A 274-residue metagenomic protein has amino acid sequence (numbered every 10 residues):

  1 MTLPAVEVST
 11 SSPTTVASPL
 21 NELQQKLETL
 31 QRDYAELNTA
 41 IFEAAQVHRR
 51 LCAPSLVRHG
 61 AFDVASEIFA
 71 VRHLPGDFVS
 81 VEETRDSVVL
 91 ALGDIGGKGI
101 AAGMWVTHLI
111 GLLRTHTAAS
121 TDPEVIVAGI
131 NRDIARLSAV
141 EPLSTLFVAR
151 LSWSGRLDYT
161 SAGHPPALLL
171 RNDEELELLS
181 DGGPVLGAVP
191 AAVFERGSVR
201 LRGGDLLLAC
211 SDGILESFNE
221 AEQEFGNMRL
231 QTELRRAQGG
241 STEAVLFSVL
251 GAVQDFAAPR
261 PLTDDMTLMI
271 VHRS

Functional and structural regions predicted by a protein language model:
M1-N21: N-terminal membrane insertion elements
V8-S11, D86, G240: Intrinsically disordered, low-complexity segments enriched in Ser/Pro/Gly/Ala and basic residues
P19-L206, R260-S274: … and, occasionally, acidic/histidine-rich disordered N-termini of signaling adaptors
V127, F147, G197-A209, I214-S274: C-terminal catalytic subdomain
